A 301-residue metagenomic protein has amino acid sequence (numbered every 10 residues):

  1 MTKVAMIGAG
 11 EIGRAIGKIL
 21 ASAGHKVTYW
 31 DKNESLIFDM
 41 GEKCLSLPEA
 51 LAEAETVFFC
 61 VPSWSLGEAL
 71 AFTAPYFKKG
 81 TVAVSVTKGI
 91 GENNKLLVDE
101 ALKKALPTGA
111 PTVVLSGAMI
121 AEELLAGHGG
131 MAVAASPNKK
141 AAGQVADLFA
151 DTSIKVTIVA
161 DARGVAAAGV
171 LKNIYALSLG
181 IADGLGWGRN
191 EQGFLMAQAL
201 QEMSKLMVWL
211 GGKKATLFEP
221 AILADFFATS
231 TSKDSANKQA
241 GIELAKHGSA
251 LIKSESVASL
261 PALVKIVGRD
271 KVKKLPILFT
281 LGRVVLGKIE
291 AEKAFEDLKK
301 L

Functional and structural regions predicted by a protein language model:
M1-E53: NAD(P)+-binding Rossmann beta1-loop-alpha1 motif at the extreme N-terminus of oxidoreductases
I16, C44-H128, V145: Rossmann-like NAD(P)(H) cofactor-binding subdomain of soluble oxidoreductases
E34-D39, E92-N94, A142: Short, charged/polar "capping" segments at the starts of alpha-helices and the immediately preceding loops
S65, Y76, A101-P111, G129-T216: Internal alpha-helical scaffold of NAD(P)-dependent oxidoreductase catalytic cores
S85, P111-S116, V156-A160, F218 (+1 more regions): General beta-strand structural signal in soluble alpha/beta enzymes
L179-G180, V208-L301: NAD(P)-dependent Rossmann-like dehydrogenase/reductase catalytic/cofactor-binding core
